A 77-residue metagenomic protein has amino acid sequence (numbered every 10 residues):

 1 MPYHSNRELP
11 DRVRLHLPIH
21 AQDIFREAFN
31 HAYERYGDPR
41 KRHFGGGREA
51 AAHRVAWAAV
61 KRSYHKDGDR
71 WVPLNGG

Functional and structural regions predicted by a protein language model:
M1-G77: C-terminal alpha-helical interaction appendages
